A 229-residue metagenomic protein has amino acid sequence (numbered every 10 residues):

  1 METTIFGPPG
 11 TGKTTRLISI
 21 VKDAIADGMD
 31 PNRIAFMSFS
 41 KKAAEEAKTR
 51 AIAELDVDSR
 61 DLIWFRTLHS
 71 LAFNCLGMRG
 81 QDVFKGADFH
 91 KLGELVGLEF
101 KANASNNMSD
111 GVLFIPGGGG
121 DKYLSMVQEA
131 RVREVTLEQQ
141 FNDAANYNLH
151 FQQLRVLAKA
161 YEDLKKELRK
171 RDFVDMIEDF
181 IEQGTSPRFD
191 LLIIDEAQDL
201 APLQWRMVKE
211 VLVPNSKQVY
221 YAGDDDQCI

Functional and structural regions predicted by a protein language model:
M1-D82: P-loop NTPase Walker
M1-G7, T15-R16, R33, A104-I193 (+2 more regions): Accessory N-terminal region flanking or inserted into the helicase ATPase core in nucleic-acid motor proteins
P8-T14, F39-K42, P187, Q198-I229: Conserved helicase motor core of SF1/SF2 NTP-dependent helicases
S19-A26, T49-A53, E178-T185, R206-V213: Short, well-ordered alpha-helices that flank and scaffold nucleotide-derived cofactor binding pockets
D58-L62, G86-E94, F151, R155-E162 (+1 more regions): SF2 helicase/translocase NTPase motor core, specifically the RecA-like lobe 1 inter-motif segment between Walker
R79-A87, N148: DNA-processing P-loop NTPase/helicase core
K85-D110, N215-C228: Conserved phosphoryl-transfer catalytic core
